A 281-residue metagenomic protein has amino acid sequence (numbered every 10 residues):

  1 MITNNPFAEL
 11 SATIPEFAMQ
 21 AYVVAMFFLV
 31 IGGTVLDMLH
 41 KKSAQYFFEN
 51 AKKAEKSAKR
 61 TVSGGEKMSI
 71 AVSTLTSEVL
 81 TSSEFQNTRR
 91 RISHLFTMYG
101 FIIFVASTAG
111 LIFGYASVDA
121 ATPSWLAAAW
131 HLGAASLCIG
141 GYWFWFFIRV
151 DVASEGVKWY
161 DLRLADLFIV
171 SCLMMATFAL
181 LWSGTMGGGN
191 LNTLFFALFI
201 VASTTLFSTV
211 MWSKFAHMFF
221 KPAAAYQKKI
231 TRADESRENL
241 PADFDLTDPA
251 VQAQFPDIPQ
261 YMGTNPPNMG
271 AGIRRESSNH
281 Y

Functional and structural regions predicted by a protein language model:
M1-P249, P259, R275, Y281: Membrane-embedded alpha-helical bundles of multi-pass integral membrane proteins
N265-H280: Intrinsically disordered, low-complexity terminal tails of multi-pass plasma-membrane proteins
